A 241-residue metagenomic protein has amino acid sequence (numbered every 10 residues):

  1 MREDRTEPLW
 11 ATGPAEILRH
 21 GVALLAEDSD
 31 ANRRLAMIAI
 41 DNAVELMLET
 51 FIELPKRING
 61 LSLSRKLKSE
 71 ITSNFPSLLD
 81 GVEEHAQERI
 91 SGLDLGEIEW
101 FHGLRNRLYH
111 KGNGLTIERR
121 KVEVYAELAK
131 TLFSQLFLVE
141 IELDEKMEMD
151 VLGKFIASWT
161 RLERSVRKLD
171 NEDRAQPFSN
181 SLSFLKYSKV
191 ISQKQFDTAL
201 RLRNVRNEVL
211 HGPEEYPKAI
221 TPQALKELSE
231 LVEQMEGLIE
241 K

Functional and structural regions predicted by a protein language model:
M1-H85, G92-G103, R107-N204, E208-K241: Amphipathic alpha-helical interface elements
